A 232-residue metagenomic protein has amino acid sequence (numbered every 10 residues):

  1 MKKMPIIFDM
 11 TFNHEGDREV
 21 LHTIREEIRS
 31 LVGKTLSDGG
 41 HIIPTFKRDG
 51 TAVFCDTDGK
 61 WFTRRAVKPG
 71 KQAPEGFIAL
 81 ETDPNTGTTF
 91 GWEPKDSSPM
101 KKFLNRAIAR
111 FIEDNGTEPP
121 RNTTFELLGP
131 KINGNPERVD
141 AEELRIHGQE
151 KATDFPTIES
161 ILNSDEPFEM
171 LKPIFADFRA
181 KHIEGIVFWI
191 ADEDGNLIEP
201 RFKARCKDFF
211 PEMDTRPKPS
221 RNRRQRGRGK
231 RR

Functional and structural regions predicted by a protein language model:
M1-R232: Core nucleotide-handling region used for phosphoryl-transfer chemistry
